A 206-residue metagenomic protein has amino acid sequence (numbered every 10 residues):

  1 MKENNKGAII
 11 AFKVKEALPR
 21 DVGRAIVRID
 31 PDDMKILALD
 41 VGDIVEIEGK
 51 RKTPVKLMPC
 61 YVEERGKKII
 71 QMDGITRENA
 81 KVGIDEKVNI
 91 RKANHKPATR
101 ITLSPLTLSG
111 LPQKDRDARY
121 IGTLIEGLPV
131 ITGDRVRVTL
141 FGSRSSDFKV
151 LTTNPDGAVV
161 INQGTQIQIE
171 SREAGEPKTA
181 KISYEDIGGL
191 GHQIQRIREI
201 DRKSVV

Functional and structural regions predicted by a protein language model:
M1-E185, H192-Q195, E199: Beta-strand/loop-dominated core regions that host nucleotide or nucleotide-derived cofactor-binding catalytic loops
K203-V206: Conserved small/polar residues in nucleotide/adenosyl-binding loops
